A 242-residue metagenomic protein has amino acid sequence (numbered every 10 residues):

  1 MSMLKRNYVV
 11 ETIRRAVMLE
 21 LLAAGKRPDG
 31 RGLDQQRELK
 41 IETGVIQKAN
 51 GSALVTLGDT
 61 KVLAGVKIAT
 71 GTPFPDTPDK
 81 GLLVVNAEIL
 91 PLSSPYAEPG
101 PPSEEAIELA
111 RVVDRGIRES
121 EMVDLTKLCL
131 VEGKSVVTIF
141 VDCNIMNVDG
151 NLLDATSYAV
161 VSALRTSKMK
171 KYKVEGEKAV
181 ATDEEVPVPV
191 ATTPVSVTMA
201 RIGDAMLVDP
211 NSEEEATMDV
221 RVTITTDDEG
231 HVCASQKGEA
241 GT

Functional and structural regions predicted by a protein language model:
M1-T242: Polyanion-binding surfaces on beta-sheet-dominated domains and ring/shell assemblies
